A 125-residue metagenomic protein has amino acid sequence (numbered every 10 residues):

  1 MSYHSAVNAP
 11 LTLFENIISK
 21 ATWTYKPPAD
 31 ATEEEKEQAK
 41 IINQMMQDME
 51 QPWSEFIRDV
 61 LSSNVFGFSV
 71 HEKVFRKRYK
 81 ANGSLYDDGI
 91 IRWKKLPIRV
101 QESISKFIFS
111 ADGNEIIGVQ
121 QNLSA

Functional and structural regions predicted by a protein language model:
M1-A125: Structured, mid-chain assembly/scaffold modules that mediate subunit interfaces within large macromolecular complexes
